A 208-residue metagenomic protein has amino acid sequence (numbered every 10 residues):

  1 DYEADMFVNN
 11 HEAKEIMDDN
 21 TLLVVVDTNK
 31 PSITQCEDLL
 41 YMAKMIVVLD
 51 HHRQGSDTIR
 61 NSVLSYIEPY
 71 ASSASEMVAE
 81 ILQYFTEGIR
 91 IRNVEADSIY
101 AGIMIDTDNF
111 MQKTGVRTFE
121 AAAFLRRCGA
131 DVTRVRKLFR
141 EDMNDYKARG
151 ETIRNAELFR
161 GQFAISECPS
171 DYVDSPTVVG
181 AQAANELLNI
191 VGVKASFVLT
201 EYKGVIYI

Functional and structural regions predicted by a protein language model:
D1-A4, A13-N20, Y100, I105-I208: Hydrophobic helix-and-loop "lid/oligomerization" segment in the mid-to-C-terminal part of catalytic domains
D1-Y41: N-terminal small/polar loop signature for handling phosphorylated ligands or for N-terminal nucleophile
Y2-E3, Y41-V47, Y84, R117: A glycine- and small-aliphatic-rich helix-loop capping segment at beta-alpha/alpha-beta transitions that lines
H11-K14, T34-D38, S65-E68, G88-R90 (+2 more regions): A generic local secondary-structure boundary/capping motif
L22-V24, M45-L49, L64-I67, A164 (+1 more regions): Hydrophobic/aromatic beta-strand patches that form the interior of the parallel beta-sheet core in alpha/beta enzyme
T28-P31, H52-Q54, D171-Y172: Short glycine-rich anion-binding loops that position phosphate/pyrophosphate groups of nucleotides and phosphorylated
D38-A43, A121-F124: Catalytic-core regions built around general acid/base machinery
H51-A122: Short alpha-helices
